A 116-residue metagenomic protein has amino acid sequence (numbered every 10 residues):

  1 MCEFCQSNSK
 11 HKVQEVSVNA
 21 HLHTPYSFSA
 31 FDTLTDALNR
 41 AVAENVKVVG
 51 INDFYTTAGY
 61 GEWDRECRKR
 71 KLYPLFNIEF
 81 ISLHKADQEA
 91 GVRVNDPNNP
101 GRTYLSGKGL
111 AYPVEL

Functional and structural regions predicted by a protein language model:
C2-L116: A metal-dependent hydrolase metal-coordination microenvironment
